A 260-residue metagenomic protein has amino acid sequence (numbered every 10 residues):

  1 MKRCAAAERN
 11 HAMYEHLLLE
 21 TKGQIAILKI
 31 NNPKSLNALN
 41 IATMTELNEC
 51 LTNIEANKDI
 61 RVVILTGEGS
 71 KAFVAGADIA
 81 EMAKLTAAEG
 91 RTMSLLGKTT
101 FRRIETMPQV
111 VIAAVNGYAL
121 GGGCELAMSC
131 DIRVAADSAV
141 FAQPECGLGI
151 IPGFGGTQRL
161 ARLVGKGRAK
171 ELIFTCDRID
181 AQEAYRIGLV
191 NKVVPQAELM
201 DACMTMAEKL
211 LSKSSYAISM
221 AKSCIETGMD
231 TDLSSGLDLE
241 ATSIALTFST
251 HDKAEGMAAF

Functional and structural regions predicted by a protein language model:
K2-T66, A88, R102: Conserved CoA-thioester-binding segment of acyl-CoA-metabolizing enzymes
P33, V134-A139, A181, V190-D238 (+2 more regions): C-terminal long alpha-helix characteristic of the crotonase
G67-R102, A119, D232: Glycine- (often His-adjacent) and acidic-residue-rich active-site loop that binds/positions the CoA thioester
T100-T106, A114, L120-F174, I187 (+1 more regions): CoA-thioester-processing core
D177-E183: Acidic, divalent-metal-coordinating active-site segment for phosphoryl/phosphodiester hydrolysis, typified by short
